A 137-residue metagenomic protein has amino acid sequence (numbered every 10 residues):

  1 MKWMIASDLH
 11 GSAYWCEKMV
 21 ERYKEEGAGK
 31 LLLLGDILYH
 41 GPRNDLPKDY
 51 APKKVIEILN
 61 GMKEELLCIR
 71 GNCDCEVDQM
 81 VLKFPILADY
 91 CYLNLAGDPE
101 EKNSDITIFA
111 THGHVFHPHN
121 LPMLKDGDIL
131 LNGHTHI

Functional and structural regions predicted by a protein language model:
K2-G97: Core catalytic region of metal-dependent phosphoesterases/phosphodiesterases, especially metallo-beta-lactamase-like
K2-H10, D105-H114: Active-site-proximal beta-strand elements of phosphoester/diester hydrolases
Y23-A28, E100-S104, L124-D126: Glycine-rich phosphate-binding loop signature in dinucleotide/nucleotide-binding domains
F84, S104-T107, H114-I137: Conserved beta-sheet core of the metallophosphoesterase superfamily
